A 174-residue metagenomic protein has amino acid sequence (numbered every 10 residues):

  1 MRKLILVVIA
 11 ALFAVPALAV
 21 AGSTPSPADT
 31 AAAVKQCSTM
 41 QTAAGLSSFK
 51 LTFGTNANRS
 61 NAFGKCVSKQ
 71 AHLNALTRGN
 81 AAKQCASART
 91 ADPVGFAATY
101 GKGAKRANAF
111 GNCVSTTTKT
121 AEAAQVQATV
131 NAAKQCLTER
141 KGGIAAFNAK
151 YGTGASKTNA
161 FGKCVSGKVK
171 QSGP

Functional and structural regions predicted by a protein language model:
L4-L6, V20-P174: Mitochondrial intermembrane space
V7-P16: Bacterial N-terminal signal peptides
